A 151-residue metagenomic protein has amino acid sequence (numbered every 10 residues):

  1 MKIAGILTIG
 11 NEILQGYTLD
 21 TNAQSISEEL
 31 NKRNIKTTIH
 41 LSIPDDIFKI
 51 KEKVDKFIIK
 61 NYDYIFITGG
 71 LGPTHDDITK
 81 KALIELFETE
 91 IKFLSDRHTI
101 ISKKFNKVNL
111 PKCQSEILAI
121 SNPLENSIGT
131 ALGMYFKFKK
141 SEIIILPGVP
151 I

Functional and structural regions predicted by a protein language model:
M1-G5: Extreme N-terminal starter segment of soluble prokaryotic enzymes
I9, I13-A23: Glycine- and acidic-residue-enriched helix-capping/strand-helix junction motifs
N11-E12, G70-P73, I78, G148-I151: Short glycine-rich anion-binding loops that position phosphate/pyrophosphate groups of nucleotides and phosphorylated
T21, S25, D96-T99: A general alpha-helical scaffold signature found inside nucleotide-binding enzyme cores
Q24-L86, K92: N-terminal small/polar loop signature for handling phosphorylated ligands or for N-terminal nucleophile
K49-E52, I78-I151: Proline/glycine-rich low-complexity loops and linkers
